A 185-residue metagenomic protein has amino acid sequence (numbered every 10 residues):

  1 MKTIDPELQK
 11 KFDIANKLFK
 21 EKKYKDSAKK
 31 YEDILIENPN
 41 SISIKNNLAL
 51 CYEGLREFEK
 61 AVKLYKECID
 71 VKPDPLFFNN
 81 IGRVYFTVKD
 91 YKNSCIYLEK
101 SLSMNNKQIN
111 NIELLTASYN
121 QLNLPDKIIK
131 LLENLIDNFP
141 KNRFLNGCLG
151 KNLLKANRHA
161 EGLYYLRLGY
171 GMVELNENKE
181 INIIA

Functional and structural regions predicted by a protein language model:
E7-E37, S43, L50-G54: Alpha-helical segment of the N-proximal tetratricopeptide repeat
Q9, S43, L76-F77, N110 (+2 more regions): Start-of-helix register in tetratricopeptide repeats
K20-E21, G54-L55, T87-V88, Q121 (+1 more regions): Register position in tetratricopeptide repeats
P39, K72-P73, N106, P140 (+1 more regions): Short coil turns that delineate tetratricopeptide repeat
